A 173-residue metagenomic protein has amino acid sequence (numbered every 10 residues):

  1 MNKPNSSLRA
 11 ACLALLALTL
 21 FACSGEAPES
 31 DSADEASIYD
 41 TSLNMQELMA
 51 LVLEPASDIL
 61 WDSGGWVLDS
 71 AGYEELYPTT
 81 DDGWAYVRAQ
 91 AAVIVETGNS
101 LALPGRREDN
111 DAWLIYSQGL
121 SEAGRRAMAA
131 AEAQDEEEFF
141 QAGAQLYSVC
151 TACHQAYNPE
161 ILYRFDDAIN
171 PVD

Functional and structural regions predicted by a protein language model:
N2-C12: Bacterial N-terminal signal peptides that target proteins for export
A17, A144-Y147: Processing junctions and N-termini across compartments
T19-A22: C-terminal motif of bacterial Sec signal peptides marking the signal peptidase cleavage site
S24-A27, T151: Bacterial signal peptide processing site
P28-Q145, P159-D173: Extracytoplasmic c-type cytochrome modules immediately beyond a signal peptide or single-pass transmembrane anchor
L146-Y157: The canonical Cys-X-X-Cys-His
